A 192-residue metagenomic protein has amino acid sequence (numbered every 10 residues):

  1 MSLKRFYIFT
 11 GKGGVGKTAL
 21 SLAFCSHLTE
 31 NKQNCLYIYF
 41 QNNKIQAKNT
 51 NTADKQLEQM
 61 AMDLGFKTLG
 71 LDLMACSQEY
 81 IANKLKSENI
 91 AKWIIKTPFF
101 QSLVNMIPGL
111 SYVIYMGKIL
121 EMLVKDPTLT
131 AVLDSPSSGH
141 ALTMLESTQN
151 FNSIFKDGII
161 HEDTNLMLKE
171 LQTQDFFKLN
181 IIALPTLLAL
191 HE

Functional and structural regions predicted by a protein language model:
M1-K4: Phosphate-binding P-loop
Y7-I8: Short hydrophobic/aromatic beta-strand immediately N-terminal to the Walker A/P-loop
K12: P-loop (Walker A) phosphate-binding loop of NTP-binding proteins
V15, A19-F24, E30-N31, L36 (+3 more regions): Conserved catalytic-core segment of NTP-binding enzymes
L28, C76-Y80, K84, K96 (+3 more regions): Charged, low-complexity, helix-prone segments enriched in Lys/Glu/Asp/Gln
N42-E121, P136-N150, T173: P-loop/Walker-type NTP enzyme "switch/lid" segment
